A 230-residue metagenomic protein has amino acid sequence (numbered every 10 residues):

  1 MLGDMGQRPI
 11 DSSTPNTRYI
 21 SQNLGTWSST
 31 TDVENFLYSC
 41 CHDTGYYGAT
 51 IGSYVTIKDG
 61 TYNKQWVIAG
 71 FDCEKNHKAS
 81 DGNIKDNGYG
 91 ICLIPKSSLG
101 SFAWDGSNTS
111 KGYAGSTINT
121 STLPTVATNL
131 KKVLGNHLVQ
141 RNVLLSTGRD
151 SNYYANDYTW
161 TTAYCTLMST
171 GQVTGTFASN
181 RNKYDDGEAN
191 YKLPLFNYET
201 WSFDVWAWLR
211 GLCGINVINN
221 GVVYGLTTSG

Functional and structural regions predicted by a protein language model:
L2-G230: Collagenous Gly-X-Y triple-helix signature in extracellular proteins
